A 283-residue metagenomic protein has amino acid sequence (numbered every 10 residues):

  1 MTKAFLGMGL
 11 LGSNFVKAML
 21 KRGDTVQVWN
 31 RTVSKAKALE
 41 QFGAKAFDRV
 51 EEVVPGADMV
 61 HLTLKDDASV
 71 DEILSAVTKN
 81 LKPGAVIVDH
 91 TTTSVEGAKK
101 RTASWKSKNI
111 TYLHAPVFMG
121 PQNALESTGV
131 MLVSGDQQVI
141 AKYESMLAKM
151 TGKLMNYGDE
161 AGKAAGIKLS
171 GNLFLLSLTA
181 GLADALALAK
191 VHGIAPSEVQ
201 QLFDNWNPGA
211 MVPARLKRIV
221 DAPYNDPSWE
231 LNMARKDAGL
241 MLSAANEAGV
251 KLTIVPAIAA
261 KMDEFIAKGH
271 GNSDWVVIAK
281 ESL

Functional and structural regions predicted by a protein language model:
M1-T63, P121, K153: NAD(P)+-binding Rossmann beta1-loop-alpha1 motif at the extreme N-terminus of oxidoreductases
V26, A46, T111-L113, L154 (+2 more regions): Hydrophobic beta-strand scaffold residues
T32, D66, D136: Residues in the short beta-alpha loop(s) of Rossmann-like NAD(P)-binding domains
V50-T111: Rossmann-fold NAD(P) dinucleotide-binding segment
T93-L176: Rossmann-fold dinucleotide-binding core
K163-V277, E281-S282: Helical "substrate-binding/catalytic lid" subdomain of Rossmann-like NAD(P)-dependent dehydrogenases/reductases
